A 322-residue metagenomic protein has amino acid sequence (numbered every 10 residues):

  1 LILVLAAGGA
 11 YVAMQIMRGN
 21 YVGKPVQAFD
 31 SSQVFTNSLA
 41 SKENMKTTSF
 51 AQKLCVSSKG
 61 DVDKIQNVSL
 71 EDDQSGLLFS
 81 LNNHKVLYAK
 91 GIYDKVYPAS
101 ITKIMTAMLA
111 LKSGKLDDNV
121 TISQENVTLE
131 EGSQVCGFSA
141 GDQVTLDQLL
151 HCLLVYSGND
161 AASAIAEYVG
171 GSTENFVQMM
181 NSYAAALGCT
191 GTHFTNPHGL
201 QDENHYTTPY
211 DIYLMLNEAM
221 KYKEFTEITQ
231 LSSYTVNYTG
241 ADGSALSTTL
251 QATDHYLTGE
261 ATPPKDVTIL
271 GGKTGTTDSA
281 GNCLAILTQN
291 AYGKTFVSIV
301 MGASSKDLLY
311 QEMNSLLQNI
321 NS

Functional and structural regions predicted by a protein language model:
L1-Q27: Gram-positive cell-envelope targeting signals
G8-A13, C189-T190, Q201-Y206, Y210-D211 (+1 more regions): Domain-terminus/edge residues, biased toward the C-terminal soluble/receptor-binding domains of extracytoplasmic
G19-Y210, N217-K223: Active-site-adjacent loops and short helices of periplasmic peptidoglycan-processing enzymes
